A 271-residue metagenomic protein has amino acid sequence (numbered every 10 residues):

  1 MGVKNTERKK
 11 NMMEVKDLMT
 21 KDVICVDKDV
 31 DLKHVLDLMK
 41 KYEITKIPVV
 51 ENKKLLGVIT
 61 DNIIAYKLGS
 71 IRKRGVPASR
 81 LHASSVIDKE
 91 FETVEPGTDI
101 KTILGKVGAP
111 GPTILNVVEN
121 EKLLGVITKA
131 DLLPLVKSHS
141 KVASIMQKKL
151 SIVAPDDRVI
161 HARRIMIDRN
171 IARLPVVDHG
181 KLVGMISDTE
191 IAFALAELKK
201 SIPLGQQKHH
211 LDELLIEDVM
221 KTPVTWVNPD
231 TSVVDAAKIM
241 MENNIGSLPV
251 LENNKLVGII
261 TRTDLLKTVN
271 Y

Functional and structural regions predicted by a protein language model:
G2-D22, T60-F91, I100, L104-G108 (+5 more regions): Tandem CBS (Bateman) regulatory domains
V26-E43, V50, T93-G111, V118 (+5 more regions): The conserved cystathionine-beta-synthase
K41-A65: Generic amphipathic, hydrophobic interface segment in small proteins and small subunits
I114, R173, T189: RNA-contacting regions in translation and RNA-metabolism proteins, encompassing KH/S1 modules where present
